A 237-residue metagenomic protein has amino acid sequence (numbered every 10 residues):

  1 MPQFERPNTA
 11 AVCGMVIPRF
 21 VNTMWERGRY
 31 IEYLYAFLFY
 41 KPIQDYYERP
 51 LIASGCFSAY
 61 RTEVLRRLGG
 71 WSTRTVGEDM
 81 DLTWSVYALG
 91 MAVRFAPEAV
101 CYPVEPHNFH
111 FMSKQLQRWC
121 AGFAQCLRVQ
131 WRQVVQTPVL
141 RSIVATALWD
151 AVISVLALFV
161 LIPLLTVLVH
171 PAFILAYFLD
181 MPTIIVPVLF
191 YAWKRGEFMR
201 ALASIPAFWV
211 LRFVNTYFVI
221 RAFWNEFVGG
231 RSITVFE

Functional and structural regions predicted by a protein language model:
M1-T73, Q117-R128: Long helical/loop segments within the catalytic core of UDP-sugar-dependent glycosyltransferases, especially the large
Y30, H107-F111, Q115, R200: Transmembrane helical bundle of ABC transporter permease
R74, T83-Y102: Catalytic donor-sugar/metal-binding loop of nucleotide-sugar-dependent glycosyltransferases
V76-L82, F123: Acidic donor-binding loop at a coil-to-helix junction in glycosyltransferase catalytic cores that engages
L82-T83, M112: Short, hydrophobic alpha-helical packing/hinge segments within bilobed ligand-binding/sensory domains
H110-V160: Active-site-adjacent helix/loop segment of glycosyltransferases that harbors family-specific signature motifs
L148-G230: Membrane-embedded multi-pass helical conduit in multi-pass membrane proteins, especially envelope-biosynthetic
G230-E237: Short linear elements at protein peripheries
